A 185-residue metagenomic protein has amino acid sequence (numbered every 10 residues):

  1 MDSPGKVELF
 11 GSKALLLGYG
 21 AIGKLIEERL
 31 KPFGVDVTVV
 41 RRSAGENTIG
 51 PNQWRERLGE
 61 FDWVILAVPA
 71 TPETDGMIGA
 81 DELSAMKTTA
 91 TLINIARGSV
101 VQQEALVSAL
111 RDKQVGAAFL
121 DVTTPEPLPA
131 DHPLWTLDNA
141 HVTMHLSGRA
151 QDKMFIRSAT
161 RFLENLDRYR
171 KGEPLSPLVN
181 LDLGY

Functional and structural regions predicted by a protein language model:
M1-K13, E28: Phosphate-binding beta-alpha-beta segment of Rossmann-like dinucleotide-binding domains, i.e., the NAD(P)
S3-G5, E126-Y185: C-terminal helix-to-coil terminal segments
S12, Y19-G20: Glycine-rich Rossmann-fold phosphate-binding loop(s) that bind the pyrophosphate of adenine dinucleotide cofactors
L16, G34-R41, A118-T123: Short, hydrophobic beta-strand segments that form beta-sheet elements in well-ordered domains
G23-K24: N-terminal Rossmann-fold NAD(P) dinucleotide-binding loop
E27, K31, L110-R111: Gly/Ala-rich phosphate-binding loop of Rossmann-like dinucleotide-binding domains, activating on the conserved
S43-P133: Rossmann-like adenosine-cofactor binding region
